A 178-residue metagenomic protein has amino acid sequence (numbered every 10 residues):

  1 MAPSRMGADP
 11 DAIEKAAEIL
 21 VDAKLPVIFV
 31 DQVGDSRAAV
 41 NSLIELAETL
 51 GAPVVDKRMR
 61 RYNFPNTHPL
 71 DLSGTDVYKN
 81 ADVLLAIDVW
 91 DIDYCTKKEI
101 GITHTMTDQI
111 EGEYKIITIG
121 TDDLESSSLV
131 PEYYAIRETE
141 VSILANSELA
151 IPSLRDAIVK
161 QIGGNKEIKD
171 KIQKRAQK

Functional and structural regions predicted by a protein language model:
M1, E113-K178: Phosphate/pyrophosphate-binding active-site segments
M1-N66, I162-K178: Cofactor-pocket helix-loop regions in the catalytic cores of large enzyme subunits
S4-A8, A12, D31-A38, S73-D76 (+3 more regions): Catalytic cores of large soluble enzymes that bind and process phosphate-bearing ligands
K15-I19, S42-E45, N80, L149 (+1 more regions): Alpha-helical scaffold segments in soluble metabolic enzymes
V21, K79, R137: Structured loop/turn residues at beta-strand edges in well-structured enzyme cores
K24, D82, E140: Conserved acidic residues
F29-T121, E125: Glycine-rich, anion-gripping cofactor-binding loops and their flanking helix/strand elements in enzyme active sites
